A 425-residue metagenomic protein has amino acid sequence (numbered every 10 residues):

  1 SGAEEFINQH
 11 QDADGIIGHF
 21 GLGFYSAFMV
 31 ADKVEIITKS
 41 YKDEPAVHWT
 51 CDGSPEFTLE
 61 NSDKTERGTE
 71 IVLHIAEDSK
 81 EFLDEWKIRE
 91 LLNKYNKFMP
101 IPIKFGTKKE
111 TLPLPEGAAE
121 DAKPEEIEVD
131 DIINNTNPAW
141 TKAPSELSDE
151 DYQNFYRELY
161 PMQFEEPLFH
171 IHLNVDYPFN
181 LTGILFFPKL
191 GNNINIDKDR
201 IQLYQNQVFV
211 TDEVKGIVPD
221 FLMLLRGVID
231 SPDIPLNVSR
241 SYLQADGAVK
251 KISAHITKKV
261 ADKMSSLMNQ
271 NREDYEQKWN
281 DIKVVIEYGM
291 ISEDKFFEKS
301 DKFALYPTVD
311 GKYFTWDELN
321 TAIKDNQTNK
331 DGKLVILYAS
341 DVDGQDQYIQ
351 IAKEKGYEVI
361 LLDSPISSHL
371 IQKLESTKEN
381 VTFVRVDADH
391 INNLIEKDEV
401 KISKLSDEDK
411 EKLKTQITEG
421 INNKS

Functional and structural regions predicted by a protein language model:
S1-E77, E81-F82, E90, K97 (+1 more regions): GHKL (Bergerat-fold) ATPase N-terminal catalytic module, capturing the glycine-rich phosphate-binding loop and acidic
I7-I16, T69-F82, I132-P144, R200-D212 (+4 more regions): Short hinge/gating elements
E35-I37, Y338, Y357-D363: Short hydrophobic alpha-helical runs that function as membrane-insertion/retention elements
E56-L112, E125, V129-Y160: ATP-binding catalytic core of ATPases
W86, E120-G227, L305-T328, L334-Q350 (+1 more regions): GHKL/Histidine-kinase-like ATPase module
L236-D274, L374-E375: Extended, well-ordered alpha-helical scaffold/bundle regions in very large, multi-domain proteins
N269-V335: A contiguous, basic/glycine-rich beta-loop/short-helix subdomain that forms a polymer-engagement track
D363-S425: Conserved phosphate-handling catalytic cores of large alpha/beta enzymes
